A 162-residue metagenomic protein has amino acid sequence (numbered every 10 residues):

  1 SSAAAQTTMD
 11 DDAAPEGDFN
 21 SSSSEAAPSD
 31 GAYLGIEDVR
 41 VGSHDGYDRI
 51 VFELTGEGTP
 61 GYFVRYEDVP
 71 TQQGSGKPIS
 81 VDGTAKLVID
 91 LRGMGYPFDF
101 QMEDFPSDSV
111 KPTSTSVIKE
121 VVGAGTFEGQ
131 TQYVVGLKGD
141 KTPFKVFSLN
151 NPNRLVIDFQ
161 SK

Functional and structural regions predicted by a protein language model:
S2-K162: Short linear recognition/processing motifs and adjacent strand/loop elements at protein termini and domain edges
